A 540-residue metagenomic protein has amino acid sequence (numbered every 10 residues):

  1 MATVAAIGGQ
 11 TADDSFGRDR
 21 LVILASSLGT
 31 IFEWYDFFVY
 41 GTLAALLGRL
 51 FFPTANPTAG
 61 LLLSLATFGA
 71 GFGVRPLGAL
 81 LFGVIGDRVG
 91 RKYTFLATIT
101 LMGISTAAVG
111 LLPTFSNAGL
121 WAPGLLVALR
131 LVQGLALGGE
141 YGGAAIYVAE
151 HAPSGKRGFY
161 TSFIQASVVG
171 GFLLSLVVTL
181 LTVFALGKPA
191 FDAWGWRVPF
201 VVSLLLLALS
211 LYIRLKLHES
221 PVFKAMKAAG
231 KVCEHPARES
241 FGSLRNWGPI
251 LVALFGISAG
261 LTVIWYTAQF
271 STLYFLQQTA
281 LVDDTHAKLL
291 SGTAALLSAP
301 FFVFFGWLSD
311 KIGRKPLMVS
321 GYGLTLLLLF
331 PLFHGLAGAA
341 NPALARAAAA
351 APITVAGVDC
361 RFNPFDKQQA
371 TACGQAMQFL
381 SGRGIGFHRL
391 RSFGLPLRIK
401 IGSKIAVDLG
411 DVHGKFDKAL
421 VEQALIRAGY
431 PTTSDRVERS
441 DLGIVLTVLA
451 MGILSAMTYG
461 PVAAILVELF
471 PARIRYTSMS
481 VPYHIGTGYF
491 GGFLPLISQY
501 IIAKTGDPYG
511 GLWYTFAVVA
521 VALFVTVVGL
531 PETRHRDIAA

Functional and structural regions predicted by a protein language model:
Y40-G41, N246-A295, F333, V358-L390 (+3 more regions): Extracytoplasmic gate region of multi-pass secondary transporters
A44-L77: Extracellular/periplasmic helix-loop-helix junction of adjacent transmembrane segments in MFS-like secondary
P53, T100-G119, G323-R346, R427-R436: C-terminal ends and interior cores of transmembrane alpha-helices in multi-pass membrane transporters/permeases
L65-V84, G103-S105, G170, G292-F305: Central cavity-lining transmembrane alpha-helices of secondary-active solute carriers, predominantly the Major
R88-T100, K311-Y322: Cytoplasmic membrane-interface "Motif A"-like loop-to-helix N-cap segments of 12-TM Major Facilitator Superfamily
L112, A118-G138, A343-A356, E438-M457: Hydrophobic core of transmembrane alpha-helices in multi-pass small-molecule transporters, especially MFS/SLC-type
A136, G158-V183, L206, L332 (+1 more regions): Glycine-rich segments within core transmembrane alpha-helices of 12-TM secondary carriers
H334-L446: Low-complexity, proline/glycine-enriched hydrophobic segments characteristic of transmembrane helices
